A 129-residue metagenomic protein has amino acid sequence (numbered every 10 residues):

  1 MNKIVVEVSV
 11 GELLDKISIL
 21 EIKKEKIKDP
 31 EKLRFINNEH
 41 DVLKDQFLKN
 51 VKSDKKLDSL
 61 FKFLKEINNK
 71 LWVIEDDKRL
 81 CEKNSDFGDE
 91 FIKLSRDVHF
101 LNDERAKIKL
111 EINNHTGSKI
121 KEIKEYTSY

Functional and structural regions predicted by a protein language model:
M1-Y129: Extended, charge-rich alpha-helical interface modules
